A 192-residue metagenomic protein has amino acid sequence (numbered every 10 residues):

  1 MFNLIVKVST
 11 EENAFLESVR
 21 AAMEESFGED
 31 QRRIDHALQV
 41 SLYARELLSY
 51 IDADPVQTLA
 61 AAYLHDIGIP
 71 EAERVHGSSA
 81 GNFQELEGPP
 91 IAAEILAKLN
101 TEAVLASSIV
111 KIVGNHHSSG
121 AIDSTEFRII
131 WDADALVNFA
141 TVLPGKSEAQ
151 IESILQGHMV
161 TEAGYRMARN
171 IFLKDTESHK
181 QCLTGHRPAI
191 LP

Functional and structural regions predicted by a protein language model:
M1-T10, A14, G28-A53, L64 (+2 more regions): Divalent metal-dependent phosphate-bond-processing catalytic cores, especially two-metal-ion Mg2+/Mn2+ enzymes that act
F15-Q39, I67-S79: Active-site flanking loop/helix segments enriched in acidic
A22, Y43, I91-I95, D132: A general alpha-helix detector
V40, N82-K98: An active-site-proximal "capping" alpha-helix that borders the catalytic cofactor pocket
D54-P55, L105: Membrane-helix interface segments
P55-H76, G88, V110-H117, D134: His-Asp-centered metal-binding catalytic motifs of divalent-metal-dependent phosphohydrolases/nucleases
V104-V110, I122: Active-site-proximal substrate-binding core of FAD-dependent oxidoreductases
